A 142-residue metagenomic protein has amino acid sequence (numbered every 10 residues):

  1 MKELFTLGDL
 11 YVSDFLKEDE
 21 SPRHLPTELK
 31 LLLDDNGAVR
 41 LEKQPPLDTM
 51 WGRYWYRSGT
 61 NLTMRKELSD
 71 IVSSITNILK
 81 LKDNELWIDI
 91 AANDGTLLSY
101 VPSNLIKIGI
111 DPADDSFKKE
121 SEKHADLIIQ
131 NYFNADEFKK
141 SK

Functional and structural regions predicted by a protein language model:
M1-L62: N-terminal juxtadomain amphipathic helix that follows a signal peptide/anchor or precedes a small N-terminal auxiliary
R65-N84: Conserved alpha-helix/loop element of class I SAM-dependent methyltransferases that forms part of the SAM/SAH-binding
K82-N93: Conserved class I S-adenosyl-L-methionine
D94-N104: Conserved SAM-binding loop of SAM-dependent methyltransferases across substrates and taxa, primarily the Class I
I106-D111: Conserved SAM-binding motif I beta-strand of class I
A113-D115: Conserved SAM/SAH-binding beta-strand->alpha-helix loop
E122-F138: Conserved SAM-binding strand-loop segment of SAM-dependent methyltransferases
